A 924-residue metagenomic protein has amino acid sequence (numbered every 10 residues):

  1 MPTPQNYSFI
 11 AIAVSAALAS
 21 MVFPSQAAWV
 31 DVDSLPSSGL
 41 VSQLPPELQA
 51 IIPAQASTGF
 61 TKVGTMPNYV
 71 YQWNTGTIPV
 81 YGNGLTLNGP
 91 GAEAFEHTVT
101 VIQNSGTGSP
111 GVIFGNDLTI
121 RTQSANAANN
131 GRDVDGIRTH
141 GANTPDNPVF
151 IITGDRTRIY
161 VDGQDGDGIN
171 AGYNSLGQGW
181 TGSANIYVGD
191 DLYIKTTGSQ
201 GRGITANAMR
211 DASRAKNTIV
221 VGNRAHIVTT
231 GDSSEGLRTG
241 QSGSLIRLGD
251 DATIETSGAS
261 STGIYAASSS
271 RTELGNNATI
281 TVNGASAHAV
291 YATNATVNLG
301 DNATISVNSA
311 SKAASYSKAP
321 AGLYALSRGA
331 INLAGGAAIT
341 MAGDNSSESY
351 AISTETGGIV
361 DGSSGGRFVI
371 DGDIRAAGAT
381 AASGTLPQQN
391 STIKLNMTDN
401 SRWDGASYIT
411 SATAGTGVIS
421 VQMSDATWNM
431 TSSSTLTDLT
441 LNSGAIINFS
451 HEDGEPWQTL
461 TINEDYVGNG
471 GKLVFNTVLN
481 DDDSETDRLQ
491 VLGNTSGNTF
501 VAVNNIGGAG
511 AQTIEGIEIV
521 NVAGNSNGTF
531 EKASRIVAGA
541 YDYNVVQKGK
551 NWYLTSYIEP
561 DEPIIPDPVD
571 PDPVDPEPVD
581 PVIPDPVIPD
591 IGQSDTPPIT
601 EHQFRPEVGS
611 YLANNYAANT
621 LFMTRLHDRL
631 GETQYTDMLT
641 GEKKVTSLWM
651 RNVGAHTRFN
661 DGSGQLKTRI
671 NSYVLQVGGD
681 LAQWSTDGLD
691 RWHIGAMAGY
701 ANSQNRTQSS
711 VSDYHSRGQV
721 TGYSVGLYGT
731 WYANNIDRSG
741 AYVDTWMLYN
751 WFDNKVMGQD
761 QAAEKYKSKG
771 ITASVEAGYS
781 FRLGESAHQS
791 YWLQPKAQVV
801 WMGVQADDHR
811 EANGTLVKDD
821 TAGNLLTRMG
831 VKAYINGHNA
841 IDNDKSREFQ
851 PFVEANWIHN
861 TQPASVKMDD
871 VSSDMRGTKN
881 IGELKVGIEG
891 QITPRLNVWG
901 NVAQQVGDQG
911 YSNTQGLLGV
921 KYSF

Functional and structural regions predicted by a protein language model:
M1-Q26: Gram-negative bacterial Sec-dependent N-terminal signal peptides
P2, A28-Q49, P53-A56, V474-T477 (+2 more regions): Outer-membrane translocation/initiation segment of Type V secreted surface proteins
S42, P46-M66, Y71, G76-V101 (+17 more regions): Beta-strand-rich solenoid/repeat architectures in extracellular/passenger domains of polysaccharide-targeting enzymes
G76-G82, G106-S109, P145-V149, G154 (+10 more regions): Parallel beta-helix/beta-solenoid
S124-N130, N170-L176, R202-D211, V307-L326 (+4 more regions): Acidic/polar low-complexity surface segments
Y291, Y324, T340-D344, S353 (+11 more regions): Membrane translocator/pore-forming domains, dominated by Gram-negative outer-membrane beta-barrels
T340-G343, E355-I359, S363-N498, N504-N505 (+2 more regions): Extracellular beta-solenoid/beta-roll
